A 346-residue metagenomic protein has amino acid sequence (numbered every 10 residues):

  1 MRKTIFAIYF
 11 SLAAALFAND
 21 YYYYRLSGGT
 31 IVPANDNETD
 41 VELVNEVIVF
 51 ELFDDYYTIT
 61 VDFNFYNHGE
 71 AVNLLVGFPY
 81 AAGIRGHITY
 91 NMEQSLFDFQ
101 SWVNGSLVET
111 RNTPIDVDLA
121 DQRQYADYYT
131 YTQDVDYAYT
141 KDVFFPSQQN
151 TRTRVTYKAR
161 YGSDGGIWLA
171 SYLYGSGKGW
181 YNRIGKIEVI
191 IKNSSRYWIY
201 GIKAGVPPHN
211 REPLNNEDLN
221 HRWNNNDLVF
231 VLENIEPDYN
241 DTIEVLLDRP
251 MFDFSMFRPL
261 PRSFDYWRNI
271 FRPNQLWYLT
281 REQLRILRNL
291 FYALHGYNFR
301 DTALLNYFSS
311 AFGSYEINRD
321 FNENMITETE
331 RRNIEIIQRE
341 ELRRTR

Functional and structural regions predicted by a protein language model:
M1-T4: Positively charged n-region of N-terminal signal peptides that target proteins for export
Y9-A18: Hydrophobic h-region of N-terminal signal peptides that target proteins for export in Gram-negative bacteria
F17-R258: Lumenal/extracellular ectodomains and adaptor appendage modules of the eukaryotic vesicle/secretory system
T140-D142, I270-Y278, H295, F321-E323: Second-shell loop/turn segments in exported
K158, G162, L287-H295, E340-R343: Structured segments of extracytoplasmic/periplasmic soluble domains in secreted or envelope-associated proteins
M256-R268: Short, charge-rich amphipathic alpha-helices with coiled-coil/heptad character
L276-G313: Amphipathic alpha-helical packing elements
F299, Y307-R346: Compact alpha-helical subdomains of small soluble proteins
